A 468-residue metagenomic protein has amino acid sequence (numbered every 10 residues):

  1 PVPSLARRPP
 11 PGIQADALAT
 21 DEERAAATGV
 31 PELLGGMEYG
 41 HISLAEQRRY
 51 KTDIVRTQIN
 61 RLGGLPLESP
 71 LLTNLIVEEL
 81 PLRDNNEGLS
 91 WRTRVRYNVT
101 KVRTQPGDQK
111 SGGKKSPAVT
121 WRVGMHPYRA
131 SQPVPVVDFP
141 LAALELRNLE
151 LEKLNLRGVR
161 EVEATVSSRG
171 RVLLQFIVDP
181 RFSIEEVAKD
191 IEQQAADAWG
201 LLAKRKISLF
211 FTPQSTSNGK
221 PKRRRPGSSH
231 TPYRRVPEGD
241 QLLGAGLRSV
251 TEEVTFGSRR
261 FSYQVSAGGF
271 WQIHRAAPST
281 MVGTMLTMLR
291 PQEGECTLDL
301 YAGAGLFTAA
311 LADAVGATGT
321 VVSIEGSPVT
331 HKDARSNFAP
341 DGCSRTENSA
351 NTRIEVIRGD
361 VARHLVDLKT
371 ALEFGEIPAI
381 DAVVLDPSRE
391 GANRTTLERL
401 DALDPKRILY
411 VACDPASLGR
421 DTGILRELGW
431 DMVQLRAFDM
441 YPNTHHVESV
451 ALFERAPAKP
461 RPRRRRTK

Functional and structural regions predicted by a protein language model:
P1, T104-Y128, G170-F176, S208 (+2 more regions): Short, well-ordered strand-loop elements centered on a beta-strand within folded domains, enriched for acidic residues
P1-E163, S167-R169: Extended interfacial segments that mediate partner engagement and assembly in macromolecular machines
G40-I42, F139, I177-D179, S266-F270: Short strand-loop junctions, especially beta-strand C-caps/beta-turns that link beta-sheets to coils or alpha-helices
T93, V172, G294-E295: Nucleotide donor/acceptor-binding cores
V99, P127, F176-V178, V265 (+1 more regions): Flexible glycine-/small-residue-rich
A130-S215: Internal alpha/beta scaffold segment
F182-K468: Rossmann-like S-adenosyl-L-methionine
